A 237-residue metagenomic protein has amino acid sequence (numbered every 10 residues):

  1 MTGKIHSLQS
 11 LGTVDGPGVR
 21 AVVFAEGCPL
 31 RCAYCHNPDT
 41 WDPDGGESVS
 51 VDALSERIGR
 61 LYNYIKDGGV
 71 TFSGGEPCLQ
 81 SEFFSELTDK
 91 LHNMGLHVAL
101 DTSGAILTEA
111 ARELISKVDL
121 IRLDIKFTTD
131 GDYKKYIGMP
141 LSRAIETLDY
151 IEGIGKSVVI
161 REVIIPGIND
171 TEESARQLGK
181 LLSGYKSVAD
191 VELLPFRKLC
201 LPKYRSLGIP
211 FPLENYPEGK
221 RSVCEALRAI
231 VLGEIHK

Functional and structural regions predicted by a protein language model:
M1-V14, P166-K237: Auxiliary Fe-S-binding modules of radical SAM enzymes
S7-Q9, T13-V49: Canonical Radical SAM [4Fe-4S] cluster-binding loop centered on the CxxxCxxC motif and its immediate flanking residues
V19, N37-K117: Conserved Radical SAM active-site core
C35-H36, D67-S73, I125, V159-V163: Short beta-strands and strand-loop turn motifs
W41-D44, T129-K135, K203: A short acidic, helix-capping loop that chelates divalent metal ions and anchors anionic groups
G75-P77, S103-A105, K126, V163-I165 (+1 more regions): Active-site beta-loop-alpha junctions enriched in small/polar residues
E82-V159: Radical SAM/AdoMet-radical enzyme domain recognition
T147-L178: Conserved strand-turn element in the central/C-terminal portion of the radical SAM core barrel that lines
